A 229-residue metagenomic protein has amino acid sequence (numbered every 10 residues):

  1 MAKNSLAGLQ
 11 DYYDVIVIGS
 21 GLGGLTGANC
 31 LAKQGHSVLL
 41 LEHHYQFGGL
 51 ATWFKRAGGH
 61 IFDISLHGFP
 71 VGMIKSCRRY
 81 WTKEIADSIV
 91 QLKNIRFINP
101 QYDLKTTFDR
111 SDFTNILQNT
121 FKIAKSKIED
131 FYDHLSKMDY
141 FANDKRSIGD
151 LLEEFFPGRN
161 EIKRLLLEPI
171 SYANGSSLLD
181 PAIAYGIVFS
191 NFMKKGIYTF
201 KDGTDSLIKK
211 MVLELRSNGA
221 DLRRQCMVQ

Functional and structural regions predicted by a protein language model:
K3-I123: N-terminal glycine-rich phosphate/pyrophosphate-binding loop and immediately adjacent elements
S20, F141, F200, T204: Aromatic-acidic/polar surface patches that form glycan- and anion
H43-H44, A182-I187: Active-site-adjacent bridging/hinge elements
G58-D63, Y132-H134, N191-K195: Glycine-/proline-rich flexible loop or hinge segments
I89-Q91, K163-E168, Q225-V228: Beta-strand segments within the central parallel beta-sheet cores of soluble alpha/beta enzyme folds
Q101-A184: Rossmann-like flavin
V188-Q229: Helical element adjacent to the flavin cofactor pocket in flavoenzyme catalytic cores
